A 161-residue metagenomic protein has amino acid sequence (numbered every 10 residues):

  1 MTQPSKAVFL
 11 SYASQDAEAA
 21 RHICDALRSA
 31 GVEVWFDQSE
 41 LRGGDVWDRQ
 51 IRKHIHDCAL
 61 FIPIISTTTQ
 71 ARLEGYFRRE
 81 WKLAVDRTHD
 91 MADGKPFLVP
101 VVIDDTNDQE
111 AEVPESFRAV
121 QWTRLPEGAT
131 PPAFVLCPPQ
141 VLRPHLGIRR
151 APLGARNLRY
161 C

Functional and structural regions predicted by a protein language model:
M1-F9, A26-G31, G128-C161: Defense-system signaling and execution modules centered on TIR/cGAS-STING-like, death/scaffold domains and their
M1-T67, V85-P96, C161: Conserved N-terminal substructure of TIR/SEFIR domains
A26, Q50, D57, Y76-L83 (+3 more regions): Alpha-helical scaffold elements adjacent to nucleotide-binding pockets in ATP/GTP-utilizing enzyme cores
T67-T68, V102-D108: Short beta-alpha junction loops
R72-I103: Membrane-associated lipid acylation/remodeling enzymes share a hydrophobic transmembrane-juxtamembrane segment
T106-R118: Glycine-rich, charge-decorated loop segments at or immediately adjacent to ligand/cofactor-binding or catalytic sites
T123-P126: Short acidic-hydrophobic, aromatic-tinged amphipathic segments that line or gate anion-handling sites
